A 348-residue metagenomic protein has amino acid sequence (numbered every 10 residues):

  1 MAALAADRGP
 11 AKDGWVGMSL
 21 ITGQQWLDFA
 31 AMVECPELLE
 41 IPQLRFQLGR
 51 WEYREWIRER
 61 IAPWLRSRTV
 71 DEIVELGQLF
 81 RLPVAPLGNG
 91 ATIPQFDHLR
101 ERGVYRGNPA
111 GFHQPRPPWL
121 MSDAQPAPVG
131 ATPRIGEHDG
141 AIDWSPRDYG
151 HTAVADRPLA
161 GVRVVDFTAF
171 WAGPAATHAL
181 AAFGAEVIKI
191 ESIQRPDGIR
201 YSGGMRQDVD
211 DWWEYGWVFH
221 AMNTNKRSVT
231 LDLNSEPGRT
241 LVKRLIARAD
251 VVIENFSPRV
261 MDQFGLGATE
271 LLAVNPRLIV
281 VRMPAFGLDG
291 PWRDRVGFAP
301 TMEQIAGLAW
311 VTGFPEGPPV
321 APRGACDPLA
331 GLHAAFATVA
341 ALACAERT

Functional and structural regions predicted by a protein language model:
M1, P319-T348: Conserved anion/nucleotide-ligand pocket segment
M1-G198, R206, D211, K243 (+4 more regions): Acyl-CoA thioester-binding alpha/beta core of soluble enzymes
G14-L20, S228-L231, M302: Short hydrophobic-aromatic micro-motifs
R58, Y215-G216, E236-R239, G265-A268: Structural motif corresponding to alpha-helix initiation and N-cap regions
M205-S228, Q304: N-terminal glycine-rich dinucleotide-binding loop that anchors FAD/FMN and/or NAD(P) in oxidoreductases
A221-D262: Rossmann-like NAD(P)-binding element
S235, E254-W310: N-terminal Rossmann-like NAD(P) cofactor-binding subdomain of oxidoreductases, focused on the glycine-rich
A306-A321: The feature captures the short pre-catalytic strand/loop hairpin that immediately precedes and shapes the active-site
